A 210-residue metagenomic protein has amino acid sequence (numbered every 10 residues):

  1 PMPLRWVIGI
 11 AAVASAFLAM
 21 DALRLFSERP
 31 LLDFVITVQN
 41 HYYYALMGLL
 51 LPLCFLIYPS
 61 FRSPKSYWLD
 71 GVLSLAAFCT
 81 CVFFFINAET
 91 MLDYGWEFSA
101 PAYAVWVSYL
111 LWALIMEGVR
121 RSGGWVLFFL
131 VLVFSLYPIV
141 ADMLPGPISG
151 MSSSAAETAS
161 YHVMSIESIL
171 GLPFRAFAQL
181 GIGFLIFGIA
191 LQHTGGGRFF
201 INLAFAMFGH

Functional and structural regions predicted by a protein language model:
P1-S99, V105-Y109: Conserved, well-structured core domains of diverse proteins
A19-A22, C81, F85, G118 (+3 more regions): Hydrophobic membrane-targeting alpha-helices
L25-E28, N87-T90, R120, L127 (+2 more regions): Juxtamembrane transmembrane-helix termini
T37-S60, R120-R121, A155-G183: Short, charged N-terminal helix-start/capping segments
C54-S63, I115-R120, Q192-R198: C-terminal ends of transmembrane helices
F61-S63, T90-W96, G118-W125, F129 (+1 more regions): Membrane-helix boundary/linker segments in multi-pass transporters
L69-S74, S99-W106, A113-A141: Membrane-interface loop-to-helix entry segments
W112, F129-V133, V140-H210: Membrane-embedded alpha-helical segments and adjacent helix-loop junctions characteristic of multi-pass solute
